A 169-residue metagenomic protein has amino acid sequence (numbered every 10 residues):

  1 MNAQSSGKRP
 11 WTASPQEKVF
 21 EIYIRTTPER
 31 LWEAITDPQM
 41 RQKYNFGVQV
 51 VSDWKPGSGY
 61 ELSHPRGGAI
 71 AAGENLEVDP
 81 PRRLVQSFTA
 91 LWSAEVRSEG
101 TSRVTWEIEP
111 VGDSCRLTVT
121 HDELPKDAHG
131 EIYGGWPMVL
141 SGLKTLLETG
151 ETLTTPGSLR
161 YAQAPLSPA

Functional and structural regions predicted by a protein language model:
M1-V51, A169: Hydrophobic ligand-binding cavity/cleft-lining segments
N2-A3, E123-A169: A conserved amphipathic terminal alpha-helix motif
A3-S5, W54-S58, Q86-W92: Short Pro/Gly-enriched beta-strand edge/turn motifs at strand-loop
E17, S93-T145: Beta-strand/loop substructures that line and gate deep hydrophobic ligand-binding cavities in soluble
V19-F20, P38-E74, P81-R83, T155-L166: Short beta-edge strand/loop motif at the mouth of beta-sheet-based domains
I22, A72-E77, S102-E109: Hydrophobic/aromatic beta-strand elements that line small-molecule binding cavities or substrate pockets in beta-rich
P28-E29, L76-R83, E107-R116: A short, structured loop/turn motif at beta-sheet edges
L31-W32, R41, Y60, N75 (+4 more regions): Hydrophobic pocket/interface hotspot
